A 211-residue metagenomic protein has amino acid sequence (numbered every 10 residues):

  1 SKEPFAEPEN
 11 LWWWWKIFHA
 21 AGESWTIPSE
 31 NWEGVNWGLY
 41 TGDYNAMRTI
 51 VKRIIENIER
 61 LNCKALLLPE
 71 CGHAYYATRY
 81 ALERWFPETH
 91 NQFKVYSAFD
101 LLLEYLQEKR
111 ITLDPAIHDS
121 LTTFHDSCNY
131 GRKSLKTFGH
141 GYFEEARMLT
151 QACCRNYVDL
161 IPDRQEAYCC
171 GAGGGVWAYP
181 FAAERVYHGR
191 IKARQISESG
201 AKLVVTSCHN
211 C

Functional and structural regions predicted by a protein language model:
S1-C211: Iron-sulfur cluster-binding electron-transfer modules in prokaryotic oxidoreductases
